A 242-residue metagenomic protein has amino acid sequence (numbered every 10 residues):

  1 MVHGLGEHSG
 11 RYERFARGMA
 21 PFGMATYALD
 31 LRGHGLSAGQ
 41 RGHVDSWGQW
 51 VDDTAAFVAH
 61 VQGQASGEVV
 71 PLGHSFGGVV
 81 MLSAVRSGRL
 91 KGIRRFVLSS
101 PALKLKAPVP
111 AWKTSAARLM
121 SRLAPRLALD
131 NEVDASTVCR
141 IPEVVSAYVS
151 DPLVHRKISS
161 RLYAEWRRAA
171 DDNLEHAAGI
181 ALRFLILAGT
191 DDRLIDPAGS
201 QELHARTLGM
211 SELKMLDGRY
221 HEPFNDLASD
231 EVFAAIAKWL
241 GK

Functional and structural regions predicted by a protein language model:
V2-G4, H74, A188-G189: The conserved beta1-alpha1 loop
G6-S9, G35-A65: Catalytic nucleophile-loop/oxyanion-hole region of alpha/beta-hydrolase and closely related hydrolase-like folds
R11, A16-Q40: Conserved alpha/beta-hydrolase
E68-V70, S75-F96, K104: Conserved hydrolase catalytic core segment
I158-H176: Active-site nucleophile elbow and catalytic-triad environment of alpha/beta-hydrolase enzymes
I180, I186-A188, D192: Short beta-strand/loop motif that positions the catalytic acidic residue of the alpha/beta-hydrolase fold
L182, D196-A205: Short alpha-helix in the alpha/beta-hydrolase fold that links the catalytic acid
M210-K242: Catalytic active-site module of serine/aspartate enzymes centered on a nucleophile-bearing elbow/loop
